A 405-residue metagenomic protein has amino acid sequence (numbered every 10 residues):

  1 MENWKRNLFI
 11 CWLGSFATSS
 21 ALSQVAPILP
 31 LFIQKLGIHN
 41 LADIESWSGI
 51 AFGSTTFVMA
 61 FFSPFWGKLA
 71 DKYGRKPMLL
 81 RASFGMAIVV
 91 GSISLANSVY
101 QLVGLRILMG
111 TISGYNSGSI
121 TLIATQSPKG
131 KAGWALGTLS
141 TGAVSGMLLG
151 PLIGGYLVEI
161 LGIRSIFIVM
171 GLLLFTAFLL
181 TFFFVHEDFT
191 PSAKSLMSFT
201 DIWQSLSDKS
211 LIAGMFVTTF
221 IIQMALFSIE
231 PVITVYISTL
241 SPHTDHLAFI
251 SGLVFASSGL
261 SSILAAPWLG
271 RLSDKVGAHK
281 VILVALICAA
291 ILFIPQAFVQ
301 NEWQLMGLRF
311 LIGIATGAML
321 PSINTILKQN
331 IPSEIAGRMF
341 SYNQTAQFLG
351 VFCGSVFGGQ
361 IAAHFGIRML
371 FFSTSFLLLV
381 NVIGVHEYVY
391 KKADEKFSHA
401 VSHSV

Functional and structural regions predicted by a protein language model:
M1-W4, H186-M215, S402-V405: Juxtamembrane intracellular "pre-TM" segments in multi-pass secondary transporters
N3-L31, K35, K209-S228, F310: Pair of pore-lining "gating" transmembrane helices in MFS-fold secondary transporters
I28-E45, V232-F249: Short amphipathic helix-loop junctions that connect adjacent transmembrane helices in Major Facilitator Superfamily/SLC
I50-W66, A256-W268: Central cavity-lining transmembrane alpha-helices of secondary-active solute carriers, predominantly the Major
F61-N97, S273-H279: Conserved MFS/SLC helix-loop-helix module at the cytosolic interface between two early adjacent transmembrane helices
V89, Y100-L108, L292, W303-L311: Paired small-residue
L105-A143, T325-I326: Cytoplasmic helix-loop-helix junction between adjacent transmembrane helices in 12-TM secondary transporters
I166-F182, L370-E387: Symmetry-related core transmembrane helices of the 12-TM Major Facilitator Superfamily/SLC fold
